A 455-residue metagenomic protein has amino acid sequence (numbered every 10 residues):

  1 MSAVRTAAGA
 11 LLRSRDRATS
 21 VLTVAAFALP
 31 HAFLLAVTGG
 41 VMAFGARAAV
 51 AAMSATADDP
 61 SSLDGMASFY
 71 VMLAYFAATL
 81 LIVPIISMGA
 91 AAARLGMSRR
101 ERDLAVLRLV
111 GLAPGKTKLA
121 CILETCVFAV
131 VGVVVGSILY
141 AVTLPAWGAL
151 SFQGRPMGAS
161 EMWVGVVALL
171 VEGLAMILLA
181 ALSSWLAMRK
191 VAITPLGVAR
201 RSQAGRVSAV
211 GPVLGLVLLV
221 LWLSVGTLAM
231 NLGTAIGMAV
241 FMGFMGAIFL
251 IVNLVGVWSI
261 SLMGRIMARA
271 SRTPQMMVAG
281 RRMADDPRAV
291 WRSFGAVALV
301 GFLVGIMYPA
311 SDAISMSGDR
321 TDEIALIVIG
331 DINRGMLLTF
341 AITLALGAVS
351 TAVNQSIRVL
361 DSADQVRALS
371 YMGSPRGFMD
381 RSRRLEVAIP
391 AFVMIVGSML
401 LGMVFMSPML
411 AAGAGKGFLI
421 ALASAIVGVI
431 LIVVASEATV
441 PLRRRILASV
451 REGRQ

Functional and structural regions predicted by a protein language model:
M1-V83, E323: Membrane transport/envelope proteins' first extracytoplasmic loop
S2-A7, A18-T23, A204-L214, T227-Q455: Hydrophobic multi-pass inner-membrane translocation pores used for secretion and envelope-lipid/glycan export
L12-A32, G115-V131, A168-L169, V240 (+1 more regions): Alpha-helical transmembrane segments and their helix-start/interface "positive-inside/aromatic belt" motifs in integral
A36-M42, S87-A93, A129-G154, L170-A192 (+2 more regions): Small-residue-rich transmembrane alpha-helices
A51-S61, W147-V164, D319-A325, F405-I420: Short juxtamembrane loops and helix-capping segments at transmembrane helix boundaries of multi-pass membrane proteins
Y75-A92, I342-V349: Long, hydrophobic alpha-helical segments
G89-V110, Q355-R367: Transmembrane helix boundary and interhelical loop/hinge segments in multi-pass membrane proteins
